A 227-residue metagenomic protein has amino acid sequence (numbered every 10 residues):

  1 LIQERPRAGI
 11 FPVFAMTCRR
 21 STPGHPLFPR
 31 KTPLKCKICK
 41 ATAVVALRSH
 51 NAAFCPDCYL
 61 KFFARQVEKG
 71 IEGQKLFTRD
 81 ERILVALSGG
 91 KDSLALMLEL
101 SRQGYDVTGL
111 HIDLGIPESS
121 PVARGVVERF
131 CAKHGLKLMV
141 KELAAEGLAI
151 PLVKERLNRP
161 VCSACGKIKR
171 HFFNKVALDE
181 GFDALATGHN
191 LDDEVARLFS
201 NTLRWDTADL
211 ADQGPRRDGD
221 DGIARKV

Functional and structural regions predicted by a protein language model:
R5: Cationic, low-complexity basic patches in intrinsically disordered or flexible, solvent-exposed regions
T17-C18, H25-D220: ATP-dependent adenylation/nucleotidyltransferase module used to activate substrates
S163, K226-V227: Acceptor-substrate binding/catalytic loop of class I
G222-A224: A short, charged helix-loop
